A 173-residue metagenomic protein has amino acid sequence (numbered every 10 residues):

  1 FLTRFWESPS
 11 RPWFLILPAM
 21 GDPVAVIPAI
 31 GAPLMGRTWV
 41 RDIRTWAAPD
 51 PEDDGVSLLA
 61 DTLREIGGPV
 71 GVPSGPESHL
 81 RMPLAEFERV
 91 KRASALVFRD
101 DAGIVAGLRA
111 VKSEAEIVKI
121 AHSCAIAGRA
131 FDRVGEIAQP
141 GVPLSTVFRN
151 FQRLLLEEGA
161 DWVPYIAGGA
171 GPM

Functional and structural regions predicted by a protein language model:
F1-D61, A125-I126: N-terminal accessory/capping or targeting/presequence segment of soluble
F1-L2, W39-D42, D101-G107, S113 (+1 more regions): Glycine-rich, flexible loop/turn motifs
L2, R11, P18, V147-M173: Active-site cofactor/co-catalyst pockets and adjacent glycine-rich loops in catalytic enzymes
S8-R11, L34-W39, A85, A130-F131 (+1 more regions): Generic detector of short, locally flexible boundary/turn motifs and exposed helical patches
W13-F14, D22-V24, P69, V97 (+1 more regions): Structural motif
A47, G75, G169-G171: Short loop/turn segments at beta-alpha junctions that line or gate ligand-sensing/allosteric surfaces
D50-A160: Flexible, acidic/His-enriched mid-domain "rim/lid" segments that flank
